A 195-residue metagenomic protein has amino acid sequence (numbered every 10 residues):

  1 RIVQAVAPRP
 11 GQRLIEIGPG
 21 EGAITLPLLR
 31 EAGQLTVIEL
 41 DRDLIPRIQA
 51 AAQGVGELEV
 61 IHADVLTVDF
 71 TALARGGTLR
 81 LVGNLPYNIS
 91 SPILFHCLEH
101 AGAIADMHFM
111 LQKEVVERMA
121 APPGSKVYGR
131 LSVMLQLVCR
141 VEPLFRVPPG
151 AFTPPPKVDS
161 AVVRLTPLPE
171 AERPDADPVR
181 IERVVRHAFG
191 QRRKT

Functional and structural regions predicted by a protein language model:
R1-H187: Catalytic cores of RNA-modifying enzymes
A188-T195: Pseudouridine synthase
